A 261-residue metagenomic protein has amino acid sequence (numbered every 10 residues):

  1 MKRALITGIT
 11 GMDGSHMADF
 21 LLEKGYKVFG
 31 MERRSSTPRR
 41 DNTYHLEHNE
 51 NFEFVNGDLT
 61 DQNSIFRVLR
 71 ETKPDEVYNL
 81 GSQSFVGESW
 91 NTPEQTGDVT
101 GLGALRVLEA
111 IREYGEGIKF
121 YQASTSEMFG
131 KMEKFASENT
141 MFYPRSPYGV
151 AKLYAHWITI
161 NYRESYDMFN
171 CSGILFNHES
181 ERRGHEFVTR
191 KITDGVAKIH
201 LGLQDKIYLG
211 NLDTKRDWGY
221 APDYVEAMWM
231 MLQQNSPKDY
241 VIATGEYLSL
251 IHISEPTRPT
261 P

Functional and structural regions predicted by a protein language model:
M1-H178, P222, L232: N-terminal Rossmann-like NAD(P)+-binding domain of SDR-like oxidoreductases, especially those catalyzing
T10, S180, L212, R216 (+1 more regions): Glycine-rich loop motifs involved in handling phospho/adenylate chemistry
S126, K215, G245-Y247: Acidic beta-to-alpha connecting loop that harbors the catalytic carboxylate
L153, H178-D194, L201-D205, A221-D223 (+1 more regions): Glycine/proline-rich active-site loop of Rossmann-fold NAD(P)-dependent oxidoreductases
H156, I192, H252: Conserved catalytic/coupling elements of P-loop NTPase cores
I251-P261: Single conserved hydrophobic/aromatic residue that forms the stacking wall/gate of nucleotide- or nucleobase-binding
